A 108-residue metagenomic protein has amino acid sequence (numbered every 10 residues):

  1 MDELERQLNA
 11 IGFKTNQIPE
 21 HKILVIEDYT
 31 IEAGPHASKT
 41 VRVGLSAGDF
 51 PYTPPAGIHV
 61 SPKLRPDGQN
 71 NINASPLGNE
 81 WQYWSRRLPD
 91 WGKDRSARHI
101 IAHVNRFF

Functional and structural regions predicted by a protein language model:
M1-K39: Strand-helix-loop interaction patch of compact alpha/beta domains
D2-E3, P54-F108: Domain-scale recognition of soluble eukaryotic interaction modules
D28, L45, G57-H59: Residue-level recognition of conserved beta-strand positions in structured domain cores
I31-E32, G48-T53, K63-R65: Short, charged/polar surface micro-motifs in flexible loops or helix N-caps
H36-P51: Hydrophobic/aromatic-rich, well-ordered segments within soluble, folded domains that form packed cores
